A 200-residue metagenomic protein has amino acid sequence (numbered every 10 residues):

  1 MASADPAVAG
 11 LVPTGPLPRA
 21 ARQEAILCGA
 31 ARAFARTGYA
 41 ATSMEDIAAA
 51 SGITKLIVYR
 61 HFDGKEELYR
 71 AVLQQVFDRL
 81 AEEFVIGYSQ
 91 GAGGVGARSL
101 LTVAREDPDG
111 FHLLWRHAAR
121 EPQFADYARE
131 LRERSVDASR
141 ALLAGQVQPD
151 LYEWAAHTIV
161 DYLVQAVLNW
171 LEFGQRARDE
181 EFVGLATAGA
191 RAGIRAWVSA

Functional and structural regions predicted by a protein language model:
M1-A21, V198-A200: N-terminal intrinsically disordered/low-complexity leader segments
T14-G15, R70-G96, S139-A141: Amphipathic alpha-helical linker/stalk segments
A25, G29-E67, A71: Helix-turn-helix
F62, E66-V76, E83, Y127-L131 (+1 more regions): Alpha-helical DNA-contacting segments of helix-turn-helix folds
F62, R116-E121: Short helix-capping/turn signature of helix-turn-helix
F84-G87, L114-A118, V167-G174: Secondary-structure edge/capping motif, primarily at the C-terminal ends of alpha-helices and the immediately following
V95, V103, P122-D161, Q165 (+1 more regions): Amphipathic alpha-helical packing segments from all-alpha helical-bundle domains
